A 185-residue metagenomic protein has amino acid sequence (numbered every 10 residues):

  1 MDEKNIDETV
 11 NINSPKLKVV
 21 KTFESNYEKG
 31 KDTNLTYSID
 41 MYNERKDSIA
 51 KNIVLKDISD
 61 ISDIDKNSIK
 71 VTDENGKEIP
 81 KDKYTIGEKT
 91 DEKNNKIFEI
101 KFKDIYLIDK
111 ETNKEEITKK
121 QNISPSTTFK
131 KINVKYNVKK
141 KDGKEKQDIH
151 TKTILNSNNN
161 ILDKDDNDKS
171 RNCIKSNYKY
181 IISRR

Functional and structural regions predicted by a protein language model:
M1, I12-S14, F23-Y27, M41-R45 (+4 more regions): Beta-strand elements of well-folded, non-transmembrane domains
M1-D2, K101-I149, N158: Low-complexity, intrinsically disordered segments enriched in Ser/Thr together with acidic residues
M1-V20, E24, Q147-R185: Extracellular/luminal low-complexity Ser/Thr/Pro-rich, glycosylation-prone repeat/linker regions
N5-I6, V19-N26, M41, F98-K103 (+1 more regions): Short structured motifs
I6-E8, V19, L35-I39, L55 (+4 more regions): Hydrophobic residues positioned within well-ordered beta-strands of beta-sheet architectures
S25-N34, S124-P125: Short, solvent-exposed beta-strand/turn "edge" segments of beta-rich domains on protein surfaces
G30-N52, K56, I182-R185: Short beta-strand elements of extracellular/lumenal beta-sandwich folds
K51-E116: A surface/secretory-pathway sequence property marking extracellular, secreted, or lumenal proteins enriched
